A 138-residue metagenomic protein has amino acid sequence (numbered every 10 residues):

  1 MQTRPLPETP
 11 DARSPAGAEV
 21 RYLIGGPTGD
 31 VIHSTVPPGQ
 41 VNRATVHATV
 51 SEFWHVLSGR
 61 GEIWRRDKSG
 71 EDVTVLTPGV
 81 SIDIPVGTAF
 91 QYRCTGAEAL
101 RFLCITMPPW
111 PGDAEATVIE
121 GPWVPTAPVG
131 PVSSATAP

Functional and structural regions predicted by a protein language model:
M1-H33, R43-A44, A114-P138: A short, N-terminal "cap"/entry segment at the start of jelly-roll beta-barrel domains of the cupin/DSBH fold
G26, K68-V86: Short acidic-glycine-tyrosine-enriched beta hairpin
P27, Q40, T49-V50, R60 (+3 more regions): A generic "binding-loop/recognition-motif" signal
V31, V41, E71-V73: Short, mixed charged/polar active-site loops that provide acid/base catalysis or chelate metal/phosphate cofactors
T35-P37, A48-I63, D67, I105: Short, conserved beta-strand element in jelly-roll/cupin
V41-R43, E62, V80-I82, V86-Y92: Histidine-centered metal-chelating micro-motifs
A44-V46, S51-L57, T74, S81-I82: His/acidic/aromatic-lined binding-pocket segments of jelly-roll/cupin-type domains and related regulatory beta-sandwich
T77-P78, V86-D113: Ligand-binding loop in jelly-roll beta-barrel domains
